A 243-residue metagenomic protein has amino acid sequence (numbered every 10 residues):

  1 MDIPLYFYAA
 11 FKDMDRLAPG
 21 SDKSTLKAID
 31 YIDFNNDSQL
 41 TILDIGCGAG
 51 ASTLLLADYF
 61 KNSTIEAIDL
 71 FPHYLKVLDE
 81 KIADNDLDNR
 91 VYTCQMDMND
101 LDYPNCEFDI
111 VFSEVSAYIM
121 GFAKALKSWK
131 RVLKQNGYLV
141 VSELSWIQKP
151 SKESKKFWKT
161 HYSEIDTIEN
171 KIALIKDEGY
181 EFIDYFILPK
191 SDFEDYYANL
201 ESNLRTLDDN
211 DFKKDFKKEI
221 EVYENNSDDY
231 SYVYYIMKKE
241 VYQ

Functional and structural regions predicted by a protein language model:
L5-D22: Class I SAM-dependent methyltransferase Rossmann-like catalytic core, especially the SAM/SAH-binding loop
P19-S38: Conserved alpha-helix/loop element of class I SAM-dependent methyltransferases that forms part of the SAM/SAH-binding
L43, G50-D100: Class I SAM-dependent methyltransferase SAM/SAH-binding core
N99-V111: A short acidic, Gly/Pro-enriched loop at the edge of an enzyme's catalytic core that lines a small-molecule cofactor
I110-A123: A short SAM/SAH-binding and catalytic strip from SAM-dependent methyltransferases
K124-Y138: A short glycine-rich, Lys/Arg-flanked "PGG" loop and its adjoining helix->strand segment in the class I
L144-Y162: Short, glycine-/aromatic-enriched active-site segment of Class I SAM-dependent methyltransferases
D184-Q243: Conserved Class I S-adenosyl-L-methionine
